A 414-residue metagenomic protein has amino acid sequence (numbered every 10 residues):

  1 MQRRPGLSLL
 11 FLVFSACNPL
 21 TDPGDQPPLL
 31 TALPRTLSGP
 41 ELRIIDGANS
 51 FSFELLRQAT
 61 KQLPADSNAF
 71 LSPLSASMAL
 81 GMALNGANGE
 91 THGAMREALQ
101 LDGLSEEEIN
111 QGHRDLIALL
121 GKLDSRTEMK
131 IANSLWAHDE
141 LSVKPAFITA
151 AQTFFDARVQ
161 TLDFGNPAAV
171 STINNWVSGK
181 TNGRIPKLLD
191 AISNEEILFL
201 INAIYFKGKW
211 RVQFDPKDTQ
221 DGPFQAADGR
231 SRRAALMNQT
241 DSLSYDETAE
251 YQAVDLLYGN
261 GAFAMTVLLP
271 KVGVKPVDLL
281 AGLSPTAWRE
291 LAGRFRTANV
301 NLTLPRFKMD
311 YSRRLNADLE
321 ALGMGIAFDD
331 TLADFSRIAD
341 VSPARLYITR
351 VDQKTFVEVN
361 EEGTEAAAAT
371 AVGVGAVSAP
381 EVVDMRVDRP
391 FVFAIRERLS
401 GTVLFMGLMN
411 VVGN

Functional and structural regions predicted by a protein language model:
M1-S15: Sec-dependent bacterial lipoprotein signal peptides
G6, C17-F164, R398, M409 (+1 more regions): Detector for small/aliphatic-rich hydrophobic stretches
N18-P19, L141, A191, K275 (+2 more regions): Soluble, non-membrane globular domain cores that form compact, hydrophobic packing and curved binding surfaces
D66, E106-G273, G293-A379: Non-catalytic, conformational "gating/processing" segments within enzyme and secreted inhibitor domains
F70, M78-G81, A264-V267, A394 (+1 more regions): Structural recognition of the beta-strand scaffold that forms the well-ordered cores of secreted hydrolase catalytic
M95-L99, F214-D221, V277-T286: Short Gly/aromatic-enriched secondary-structure transition segments
V274-K275, V403: Short beta-strands and strand-coil junctions in structured, solvent-facing domains, enriched
R350-N414: C-terminal soluble interaction/assembly domains
